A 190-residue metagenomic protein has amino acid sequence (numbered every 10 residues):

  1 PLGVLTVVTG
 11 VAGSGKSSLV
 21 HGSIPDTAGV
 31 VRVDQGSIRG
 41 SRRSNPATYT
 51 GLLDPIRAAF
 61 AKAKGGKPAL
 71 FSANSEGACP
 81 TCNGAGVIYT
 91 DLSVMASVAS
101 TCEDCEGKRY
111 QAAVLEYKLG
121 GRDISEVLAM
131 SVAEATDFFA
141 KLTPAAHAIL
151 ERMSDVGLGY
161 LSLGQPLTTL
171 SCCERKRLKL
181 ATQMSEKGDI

Functional and structural regions predicted by a protein language model:
P1-I190: Conserved phosphate-binding elements of NTP-dependent enzyme cores
